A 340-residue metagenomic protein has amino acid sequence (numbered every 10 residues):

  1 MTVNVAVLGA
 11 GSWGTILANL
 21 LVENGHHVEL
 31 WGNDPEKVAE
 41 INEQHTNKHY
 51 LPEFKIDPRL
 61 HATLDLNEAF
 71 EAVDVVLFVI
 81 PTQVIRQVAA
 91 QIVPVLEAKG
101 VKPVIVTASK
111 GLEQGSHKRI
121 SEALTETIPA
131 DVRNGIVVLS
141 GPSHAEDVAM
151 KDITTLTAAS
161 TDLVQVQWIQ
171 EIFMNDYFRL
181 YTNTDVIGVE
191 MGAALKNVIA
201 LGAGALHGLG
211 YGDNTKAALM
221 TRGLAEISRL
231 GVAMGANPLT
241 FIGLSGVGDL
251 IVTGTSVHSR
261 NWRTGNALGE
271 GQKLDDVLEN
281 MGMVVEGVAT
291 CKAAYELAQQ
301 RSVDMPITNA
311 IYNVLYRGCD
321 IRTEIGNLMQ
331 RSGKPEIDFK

Functional and structural regions predicted by a protein language model:
M1-F54, H61-L64, E68, Q91: NAD(P)+-binding Rossmann beta1-loop-alpha1 motif at the extreme N-terminus of oxidoreductases
P52-H61, V101, D131-G135, D176-F178 (+1 more regions): A short helix-to-beta-strand connector/capping loop
I56, L66-E71, V75-F78, T82-K151 (+1 more regions): Rossmann-like NAD(P)(H) cofactor-binding subdomain of soluble oxidoreductases
E71-A72, L195, V247: Alpha-helix C-terminal capping/helix-to-coil transition sites in glycosyltransferase folds
V84, V95, A123, T127-G135 (+2 more regions): Internal alpha-helical scaffold of NAD(P)-dependent oxidoreductase catalytic cores
A203-G204, V232-I242, G246-K340: NAD(P)-dependent Rossmann-like dehydrogenase/reductase catalytic/cofactor-binding core
